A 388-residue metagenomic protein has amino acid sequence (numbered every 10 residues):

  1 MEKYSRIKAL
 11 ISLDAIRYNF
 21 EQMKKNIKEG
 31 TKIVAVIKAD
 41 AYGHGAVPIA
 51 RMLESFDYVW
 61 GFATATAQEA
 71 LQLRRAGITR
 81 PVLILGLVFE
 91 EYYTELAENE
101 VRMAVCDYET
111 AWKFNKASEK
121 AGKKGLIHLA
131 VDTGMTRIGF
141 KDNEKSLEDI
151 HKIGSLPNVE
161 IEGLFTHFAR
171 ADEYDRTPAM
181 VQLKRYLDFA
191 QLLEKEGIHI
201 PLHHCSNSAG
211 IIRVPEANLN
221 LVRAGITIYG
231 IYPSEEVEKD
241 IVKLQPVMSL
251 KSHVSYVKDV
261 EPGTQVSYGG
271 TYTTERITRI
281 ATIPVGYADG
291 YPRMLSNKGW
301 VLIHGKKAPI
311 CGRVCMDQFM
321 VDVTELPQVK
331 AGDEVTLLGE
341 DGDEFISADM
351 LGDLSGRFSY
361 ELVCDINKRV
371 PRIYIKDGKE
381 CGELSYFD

Functional and structural regions predicted by a protein language model:
E2-K3, I7-L10, Y18, K28-H204: Active-site-proximal beta-alpha core segment in soluble small-molecule metabolic enzymes
E2-L13, R17, Q68-E69, V88-E90 (+5 more regions): Active-site anion/phosphate-binding pocket segments in diverse small-molecule metabolic enzymes
